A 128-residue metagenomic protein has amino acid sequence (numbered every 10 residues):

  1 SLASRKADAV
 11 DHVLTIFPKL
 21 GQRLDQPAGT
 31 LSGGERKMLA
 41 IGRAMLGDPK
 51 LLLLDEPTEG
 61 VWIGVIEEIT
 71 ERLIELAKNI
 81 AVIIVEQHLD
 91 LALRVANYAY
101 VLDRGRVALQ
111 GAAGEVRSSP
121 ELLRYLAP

Functional and structural regions predicted by a protein language model:
P27-L31, E35: Conserved ABC ATPase signature
I41: Hydrophobic anchor residue at the start of the ABC signature
A44-M45: ABC ATPase C-loop
D48: Conserved catalytic motifs of ABC-family nucleotide-binding domains
L52-E56: Catalytic Walker B motif of ABC-type/P-loop ATPase nucleotide-binding domains
I66-N79: Helical segment within the ABC ATPase nucleotide-binding domain
A92-R94: A short, surface-exposed alpha-helical micro-motif characterized by mixed small hydrophobic and charged/polar residues
